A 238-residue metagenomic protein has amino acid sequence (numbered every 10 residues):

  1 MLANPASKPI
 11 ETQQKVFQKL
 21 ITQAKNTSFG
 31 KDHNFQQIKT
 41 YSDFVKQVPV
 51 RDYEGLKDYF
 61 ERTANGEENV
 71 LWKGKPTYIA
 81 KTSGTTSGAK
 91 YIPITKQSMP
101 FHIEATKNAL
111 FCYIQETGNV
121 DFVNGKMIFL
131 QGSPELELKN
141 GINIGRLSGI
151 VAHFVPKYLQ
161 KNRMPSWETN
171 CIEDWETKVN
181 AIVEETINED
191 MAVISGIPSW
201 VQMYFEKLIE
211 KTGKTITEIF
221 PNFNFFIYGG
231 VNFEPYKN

Functional and structural regions predicted by a protein language model:
M1-K81, S87-I227, E234-P235: Nucleotide 5′-phosphate-binding alpha/beta core
